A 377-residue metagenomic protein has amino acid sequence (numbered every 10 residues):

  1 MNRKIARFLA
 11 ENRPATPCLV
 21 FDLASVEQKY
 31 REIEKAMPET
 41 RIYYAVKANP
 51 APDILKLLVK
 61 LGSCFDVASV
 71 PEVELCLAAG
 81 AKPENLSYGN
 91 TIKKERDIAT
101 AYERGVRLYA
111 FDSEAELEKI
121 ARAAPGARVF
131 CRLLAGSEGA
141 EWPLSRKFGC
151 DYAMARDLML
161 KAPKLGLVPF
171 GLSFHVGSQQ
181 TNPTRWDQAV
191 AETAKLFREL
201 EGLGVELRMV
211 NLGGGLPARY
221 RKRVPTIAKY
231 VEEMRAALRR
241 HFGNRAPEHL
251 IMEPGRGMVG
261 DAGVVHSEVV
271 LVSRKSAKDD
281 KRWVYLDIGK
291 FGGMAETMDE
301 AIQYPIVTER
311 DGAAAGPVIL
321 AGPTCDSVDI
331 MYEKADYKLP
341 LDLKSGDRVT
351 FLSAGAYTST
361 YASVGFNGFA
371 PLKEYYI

Functional and structural regions predicted by a protein language model:
M1-A127, K164, V168, G202 (+2 more regions): A charged N-terminal "starter" segment
K4-F8, E233, R239, R245-I377: Charged (often Lys/Glu-rich) extended helix/loop segments that serve as interaction or gating elements
K29-R31, P52-K56, T181, G260-A262 (+1 more regions): Short, solvent-exposed polar/charged micro-motifs at secondary-structure junctions
R41-Y43, C64, P83-S87, L108 (+6 more regions): Structural preference for beta-strand elements that scaffold enzyme active sites
A45-A51, A68-E72, T91-K93, E114-E116 (+7 more regions): Active-site beta-loop-alpha junctions enriched in small/polar residues
L55, A78, I98-T100, I120-A123 (+6 more regions): Short acidic, glycine/serine/threonine-rich loops at helix termini
G80-A81, E103, R122-A124, A140 (+7 more regions): Solvent-exposed alpha-helices and their adjacent loops that cap or buttress functional pockets in soluble metabolic
A135-S273, M331, N367-F369: Active-site loop/helix belt of alpha/beta enzymes
